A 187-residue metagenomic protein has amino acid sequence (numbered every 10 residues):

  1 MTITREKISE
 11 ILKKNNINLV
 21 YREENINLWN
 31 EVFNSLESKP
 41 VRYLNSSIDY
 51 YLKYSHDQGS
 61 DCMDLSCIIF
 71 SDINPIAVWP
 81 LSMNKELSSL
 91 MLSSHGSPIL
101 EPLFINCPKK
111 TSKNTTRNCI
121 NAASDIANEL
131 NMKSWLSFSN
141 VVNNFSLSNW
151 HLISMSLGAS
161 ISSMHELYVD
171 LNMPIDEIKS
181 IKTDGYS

Functional and structural regions predicted by a protein language model:
M1-N27, S148-S187: Acyltransferase donor/substrate-recognition loop-hinge adjacent to the catalytic core
R22-E24, L81-N84, I105, S139 (+1 more regions): Structured loops at beta-to-helix junctions and adjacent beta-edge loops in soluble globular domains
N30-F33, S124: Non-transmembrane alpha-helical segments in soluble domains of secreted/periplasmic/extracellular proteins
E37-Q58: Short, basic/aromatic recognition patches
L52-N121, D125: Conserved donor-binding loop and adjoining core beta-sheet/short helix segment in diverse acyl/aminoacyl transferases
D64, I99, N131-K133, M164-E166: Extracellular structured ligand-interaction cores
E129-N140: Conserved GNAT acetyl-CoA-binding A-motif
V142-S146: Acidic-and-aromatic substrate-binding clefts and catalytic sites of carbohydrate-active enzymes
